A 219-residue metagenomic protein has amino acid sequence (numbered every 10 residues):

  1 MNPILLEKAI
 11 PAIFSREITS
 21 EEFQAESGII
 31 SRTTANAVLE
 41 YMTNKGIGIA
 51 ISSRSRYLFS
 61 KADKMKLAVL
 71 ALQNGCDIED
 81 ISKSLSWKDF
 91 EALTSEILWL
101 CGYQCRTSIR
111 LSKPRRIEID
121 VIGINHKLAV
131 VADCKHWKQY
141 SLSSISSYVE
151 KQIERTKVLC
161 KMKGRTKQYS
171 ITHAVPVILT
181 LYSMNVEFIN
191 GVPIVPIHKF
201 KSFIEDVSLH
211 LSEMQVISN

Functional and structural regions predicted by a protein language model:
M1-I119, G123-N219: Intrinsically disordered, low-complexity Ser/Thr/Pro/Gly-rich regulatory segments
